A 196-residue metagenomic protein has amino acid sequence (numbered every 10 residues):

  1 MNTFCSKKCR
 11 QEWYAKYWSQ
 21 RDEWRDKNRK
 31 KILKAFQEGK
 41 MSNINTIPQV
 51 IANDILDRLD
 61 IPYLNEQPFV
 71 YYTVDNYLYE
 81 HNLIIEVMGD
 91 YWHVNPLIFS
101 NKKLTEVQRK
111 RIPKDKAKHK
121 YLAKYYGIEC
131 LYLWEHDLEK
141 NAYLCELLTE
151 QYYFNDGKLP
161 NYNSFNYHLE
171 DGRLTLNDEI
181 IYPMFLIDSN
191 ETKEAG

Functional and structural regions predicted by a protein language model:
T3: Cys/His-enriched microdomains
S6-G196: Nucleic-acid endo/exonuclease domains
